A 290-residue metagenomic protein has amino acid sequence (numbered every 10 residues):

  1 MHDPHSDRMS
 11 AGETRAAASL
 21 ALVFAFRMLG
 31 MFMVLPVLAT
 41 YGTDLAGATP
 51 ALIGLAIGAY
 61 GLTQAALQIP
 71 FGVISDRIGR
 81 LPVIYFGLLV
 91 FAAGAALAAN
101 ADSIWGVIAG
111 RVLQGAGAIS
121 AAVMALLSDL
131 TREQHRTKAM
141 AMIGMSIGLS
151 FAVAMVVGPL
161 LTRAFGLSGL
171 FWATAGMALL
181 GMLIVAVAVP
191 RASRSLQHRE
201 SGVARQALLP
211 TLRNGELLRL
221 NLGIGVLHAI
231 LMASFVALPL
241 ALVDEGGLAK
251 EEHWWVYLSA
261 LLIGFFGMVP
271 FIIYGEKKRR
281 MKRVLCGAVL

Functional and structural regions predicted by a protein language model:
H2-T14, P190-G223: Juxtamembrane intracellular "pre-TM" segments in multi-pass secondary transporters
P36-P50, V236-E252: Short amphipathic helix-loop junctions that connect adjacent transmembrane helices in Major Facilitator Superfamily/SLC
G61-I69, F151-A152, L261-V269: Residue-level signature of mid-helix packing/kink "hotspots" within the transmembrane helices of 12-pass Major
A66-D102: Conserved MFS/SLC helix-loop-helix module at the cytosolic interface between two early adjacent transmembrane helices
Q68-I78, F266-R280: Helix-to-loop junctions at the C-terminal end of transmembrane segments in multipass secondary transporters
R77-G87, E276-V289: Cytoplasmic membrane-interface "Motif A"-like loop-to-helix N-cap segments of 12-TM Major Facilitator Superfamily
A109-G148: Cytoplasmic helix-loop-helix junction between adjacent transmembrane helices in 12-TM secondary transporters
G176-S195: C-terminal membrane-cytosol helix-exit motif in multi-pass small-molecule transporters
